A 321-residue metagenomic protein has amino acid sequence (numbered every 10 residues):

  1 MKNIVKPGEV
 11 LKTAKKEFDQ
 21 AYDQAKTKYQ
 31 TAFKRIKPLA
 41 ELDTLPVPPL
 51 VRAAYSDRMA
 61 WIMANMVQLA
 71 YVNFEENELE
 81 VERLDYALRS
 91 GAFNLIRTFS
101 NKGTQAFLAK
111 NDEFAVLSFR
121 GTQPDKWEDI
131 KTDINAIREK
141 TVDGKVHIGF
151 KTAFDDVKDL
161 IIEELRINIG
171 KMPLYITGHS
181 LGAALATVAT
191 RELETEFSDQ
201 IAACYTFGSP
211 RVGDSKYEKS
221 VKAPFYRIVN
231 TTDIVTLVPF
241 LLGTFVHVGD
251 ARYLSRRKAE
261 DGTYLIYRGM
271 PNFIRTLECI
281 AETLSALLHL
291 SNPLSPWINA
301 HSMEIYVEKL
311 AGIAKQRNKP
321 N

Functional and structural regions predicted by a protein language model:
M1-T177, L181-N321: Non-catalytic, mobile gating and regulatory segments of ester bond hydrolases
